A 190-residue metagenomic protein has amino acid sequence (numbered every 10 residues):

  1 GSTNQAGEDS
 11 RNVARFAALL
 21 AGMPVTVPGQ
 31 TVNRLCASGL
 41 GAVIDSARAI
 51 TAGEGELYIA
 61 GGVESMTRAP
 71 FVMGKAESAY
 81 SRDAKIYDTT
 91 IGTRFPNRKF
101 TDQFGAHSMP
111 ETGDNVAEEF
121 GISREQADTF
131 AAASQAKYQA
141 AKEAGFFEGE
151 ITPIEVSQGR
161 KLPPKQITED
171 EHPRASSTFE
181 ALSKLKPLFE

Functional and structural regions predicted by a protein language model:
S2-Y58, T90-G92, Q103-M109, S176-E190: Conserved catalytic cysteine-centered active-site region of acyl-thioester-dependent Claisen-condensing enzymes
T3, D114-I122, P187: A broad detector of the eukaryotic-type serine/threonine protein kinase catalytic domain
T3-Q5, V63-M66, G159: Short glycine-rich anion-binding loops that position phosphate/pyrophosphate groups of nucleotides and phosphorylated
D9-S10, P70-F71, K165-D170: Short, well-ordered secondary-structure micro-motifs
R15, D114, Q139: Short glycine-/small-residue-rich flexible loop motifs, especially phosphate/cofactor-binding loops
R34-E64, A117-F146: Active-site-proximal alpha-helical scaffold in enzymes
L57-N115: Flexible glycine-/small-residue-enriched beta->alpha junction loops that bind anionic phosphate/pyrophosphate groups
Q126-E190: N-terminal extracellular/periplasmic Venus flytrap/periplasmic-binding protein-like
